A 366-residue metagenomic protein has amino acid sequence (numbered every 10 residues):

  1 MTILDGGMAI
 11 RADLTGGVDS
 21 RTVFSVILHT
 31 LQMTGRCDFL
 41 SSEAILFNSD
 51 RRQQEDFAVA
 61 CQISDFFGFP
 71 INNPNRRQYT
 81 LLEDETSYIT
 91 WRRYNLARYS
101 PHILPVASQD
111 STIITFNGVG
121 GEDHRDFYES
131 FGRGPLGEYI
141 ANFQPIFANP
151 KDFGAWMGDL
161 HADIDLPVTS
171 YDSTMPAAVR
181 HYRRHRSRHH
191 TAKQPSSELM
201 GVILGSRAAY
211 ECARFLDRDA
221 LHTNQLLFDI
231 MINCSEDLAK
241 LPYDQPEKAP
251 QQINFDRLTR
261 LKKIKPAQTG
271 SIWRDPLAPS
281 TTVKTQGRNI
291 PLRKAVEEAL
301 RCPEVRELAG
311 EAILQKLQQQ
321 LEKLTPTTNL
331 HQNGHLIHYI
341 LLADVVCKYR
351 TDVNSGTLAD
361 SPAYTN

Functional and structural regions predicted by a protein language model:
M1-I3, T112, N233: Non-catalytic interaction surface on structured domains
M1-L104: Cysteine-dependent PTP/DSP-like catalytic domain, specifically the C-terminal lobe
G6-R11, P74-S130, A155-M200: Conserved adenosine/adenylate-binding substructure
V18, T22, E55-V59, H102 (+5 more regions): Generic recognition of stable, solvent-exposed alpha-helical segments in well-folded globular domains
V18-S20, Q78-T80, G120-H124, A209-Y210 (+2 more regions): Short, solvent-exposed loop/turn segments at secondary-structure junctions
D19-T22, T80-E83, D123-F127, G132-R133 (+2 more regions): Short catalytic/ligand-binding loop motif for oxyanion handling, primarily in non-cytosolic enzymes, centered on
I27-T30, A58-V59, S87-R92, D126-Y139 (+3 more regions): Short secondary-structure boundary/capping segments
F143-N366: Adenosyl-5′-phosphate
